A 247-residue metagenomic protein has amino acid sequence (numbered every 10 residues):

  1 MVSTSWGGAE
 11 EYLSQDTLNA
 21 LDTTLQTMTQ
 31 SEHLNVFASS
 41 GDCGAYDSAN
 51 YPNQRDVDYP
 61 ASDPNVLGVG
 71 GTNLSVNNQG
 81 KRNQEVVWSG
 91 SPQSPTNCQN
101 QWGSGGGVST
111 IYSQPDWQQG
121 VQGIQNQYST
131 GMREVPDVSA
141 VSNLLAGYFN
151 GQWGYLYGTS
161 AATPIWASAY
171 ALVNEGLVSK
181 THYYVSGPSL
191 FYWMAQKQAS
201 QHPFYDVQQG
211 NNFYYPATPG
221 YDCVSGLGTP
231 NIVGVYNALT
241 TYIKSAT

Functional and structural regions predicted by a protein language model:
M1-T247: Extracellular protease catalytic domains of secreted zymogens
